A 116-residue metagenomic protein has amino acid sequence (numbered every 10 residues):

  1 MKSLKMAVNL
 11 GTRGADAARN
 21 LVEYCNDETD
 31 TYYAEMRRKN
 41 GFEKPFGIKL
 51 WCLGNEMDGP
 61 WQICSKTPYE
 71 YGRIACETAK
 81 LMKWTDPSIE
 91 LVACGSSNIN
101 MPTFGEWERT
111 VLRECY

Functional and structural regions predicted by a protein language model:
M1-L4, F46-K49, D86-E90, Y116: Loop/turn elements at helix/coil->beta-strand transitions in domains of secreted/extracellular proteins
M6, L21, W51, T78 (+1 more regions): Conserved, mostly hydrophobic/aromatic
M6-L10, N55, A93-G95: Glycine-rich, histidine-containing beta strand-loop boundary motifs that form or position
L10-D16, T29-Y32, P60-W61, Y69 (+1 more regions): Acidic-and-aromatic substrate-binding clefts and catalytic sites of carbohydrate-active enzymes
L21-Y32, N55, W61, T78 (+2 more regions): A generic secondary-structure signal for well-formed alpha-helical elements
E23-N40, P45, G72-R73, R109-Y116: Acidic, His- and aromatic-enriched active-site or binding-groove loops in soluble protein domains that engage sugars
T29-T67, A93: Active-site groove signature of glycoside hydrolases
T67-Y116: Noncatalytic carbohydrate-binding groove/subsite architecture in carbohydrate-active enzymes
